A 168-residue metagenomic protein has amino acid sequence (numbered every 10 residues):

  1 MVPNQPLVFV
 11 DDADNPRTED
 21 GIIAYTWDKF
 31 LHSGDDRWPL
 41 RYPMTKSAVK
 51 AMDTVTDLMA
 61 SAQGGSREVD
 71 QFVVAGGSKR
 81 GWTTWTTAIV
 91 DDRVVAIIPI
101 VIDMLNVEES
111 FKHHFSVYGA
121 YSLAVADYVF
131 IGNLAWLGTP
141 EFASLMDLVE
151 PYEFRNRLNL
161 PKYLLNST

Functional and structural regions predicted by a protein language model:
M1-V49, L105, E109-G119: Cap/lid segment of the alpha/beta-hydrolase catalytic domain
V2-P3, A75, I100-V101: Alpha/beta-hydrolase-fold catalytic nucleophile elbow
V8-F9, G81-T84, M104-E108, Y163-L165: Flexible loop/turn segments at secondary-structure boundaries
L31-S78, V90-V94: Gly/Ser-rich "nucleophile elbow"/oxyanion-hole loop immediately N-terminal to the catalytic nucleophile in hydrolases
T56, A60, I102, S167: Cell-envelope and extracellular/periplasmic
Q71, A96, P161-Y163: Proline-centered loop/turn at the N-terminus of a beta-strand
T86-L137: Hydrolase active-site cap/lid region
E141-T168: Serine-hydrolase catalytic core
